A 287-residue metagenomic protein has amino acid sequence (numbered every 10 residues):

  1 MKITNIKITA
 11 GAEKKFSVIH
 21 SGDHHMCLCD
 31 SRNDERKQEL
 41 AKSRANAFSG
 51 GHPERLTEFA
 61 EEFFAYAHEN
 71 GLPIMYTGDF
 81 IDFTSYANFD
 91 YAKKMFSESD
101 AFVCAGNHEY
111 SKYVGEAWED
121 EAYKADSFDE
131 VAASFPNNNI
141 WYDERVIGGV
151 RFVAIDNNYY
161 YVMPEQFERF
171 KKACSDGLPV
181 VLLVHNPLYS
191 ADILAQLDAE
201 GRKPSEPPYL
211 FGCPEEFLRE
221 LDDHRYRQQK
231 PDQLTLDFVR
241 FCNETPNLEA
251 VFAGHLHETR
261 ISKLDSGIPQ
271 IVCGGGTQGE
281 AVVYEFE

Functional and structural regions predicted by a protein language model:
M1-A87: N-terminal active-site segment of His-dependent metallophosphoesterases
I6-A10, S85-V181, A199, P204-Y209 (+2 more regions): Extended active-site neighborhood of metal-dependent phosphoesterases/phosphodiesterases
E13-E39, E109-K112, L183-Y209: Short, solvent-exposed beta-strand-terminating loops
V18-H20, Y76, V103-C104, L182 (+1 more regions): Residue-level marker for buried hydrophobic side chains located in beta-strands that build the well-ordered beta-sheet
D23, G78-D79, G106-N107, H185 (+1 more regions): Active-site glycine-centered loops adjacent to acidic/histidine catalytic or metal-binding residues that shape
N33-G51, D120-V131, D198-Q229: Charged, glycine/proline-rich intrinsically disordered loops and linkers
N46-P53, G78-D82, A154-Y161, H224-Q229: The substrate-binding groove and active-site-proximal loops of carbohydrate-active enzymes, especially glycoside
A60-P73, R151-V153, Y160-I261: His/acidic metal-ligating clusters that form di-metal
